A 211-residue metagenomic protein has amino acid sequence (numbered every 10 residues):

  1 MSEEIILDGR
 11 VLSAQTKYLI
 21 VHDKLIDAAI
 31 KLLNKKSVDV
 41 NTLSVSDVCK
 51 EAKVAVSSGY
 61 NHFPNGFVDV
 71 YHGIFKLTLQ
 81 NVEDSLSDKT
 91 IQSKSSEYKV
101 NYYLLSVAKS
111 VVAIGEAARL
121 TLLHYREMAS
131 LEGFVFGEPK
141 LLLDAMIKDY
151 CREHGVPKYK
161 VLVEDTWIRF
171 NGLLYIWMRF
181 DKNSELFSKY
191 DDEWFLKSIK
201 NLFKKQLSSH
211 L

Functional and structural regions predicted by a protein language model:
M1-D39, D47-E51: Basic, helix-initiating cap at the start of DNA-binding domains
M1-D8, A145-R152, V156, G172-L211: C-terminal peripheral helix-coil segments that are non-catalytic and often amphipathic
K24, A28-K36, N81-Q92, R169-F180: Solvent-exposed, amphipathic alpha-helical segments
K24, K35-D69, G73: Helix-turn-helix
V45, I74-E83: Short, basic, alpha-helical segments at the C-terminal edge of helix-turn-helix-like DNA-binding modules
E83-S87, M128-V156, K160-I168, E193 (+1 more regions): Amphipathic alpha-helical packing segments from all-alpha helical-bundle domains
S87-A113, T166: Hydrophobic alpha-helical connector segments
K109-S130, Y175-R179: Amphipathic alpha-helical segments used for helix-helix packing
